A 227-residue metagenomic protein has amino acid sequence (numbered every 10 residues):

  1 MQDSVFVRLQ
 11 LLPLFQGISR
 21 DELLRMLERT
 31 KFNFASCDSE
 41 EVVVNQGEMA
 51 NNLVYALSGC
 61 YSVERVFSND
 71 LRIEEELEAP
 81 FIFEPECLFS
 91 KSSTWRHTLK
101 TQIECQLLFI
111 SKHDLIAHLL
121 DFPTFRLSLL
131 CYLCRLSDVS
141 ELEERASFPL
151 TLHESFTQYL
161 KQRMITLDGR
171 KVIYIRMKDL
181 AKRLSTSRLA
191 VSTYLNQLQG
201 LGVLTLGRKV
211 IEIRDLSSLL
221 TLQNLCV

Functional and structural regions predicted by a protein language model:
M1-F34, D38-S39, I82-S90: Cyclic nucleotide-binding regulatory module and flanking cytosolic helices
G17, E76, F109, Y174 (+1 more regions): Short aromatic/basic micro-patch
R29-T30, E48-A50: Short, small/polar residue-rich loop motifs at catalytic or cofactor-binding pockets
E40, N51-E64, S68, A79-F81: Glycine- and acidic-residue-biased ligand/ion/polar-headgroup-sensing regions
V42-E48: Short phosphate-coordinating micro-motif centered on Lys-Gly-acidic
E74-C131: Cyclic-nucleotide recognition modules
Q102, L120-R188: Polybasic "coupling" helices that flank or enter modular domains
L152, K161-V227: Phosphate-/nucleic-acid-contacting segments
